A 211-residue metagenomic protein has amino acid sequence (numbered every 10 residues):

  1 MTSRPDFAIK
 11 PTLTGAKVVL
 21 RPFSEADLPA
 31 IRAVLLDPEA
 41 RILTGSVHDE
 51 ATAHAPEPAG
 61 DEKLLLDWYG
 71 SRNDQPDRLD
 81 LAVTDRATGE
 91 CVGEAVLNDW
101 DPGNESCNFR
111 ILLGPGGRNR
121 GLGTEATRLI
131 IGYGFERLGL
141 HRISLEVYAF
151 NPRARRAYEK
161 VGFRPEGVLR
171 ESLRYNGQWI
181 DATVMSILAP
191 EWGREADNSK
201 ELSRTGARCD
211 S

Functional and structural regions predicted by a protein language model:
M1-G116, W179, I187-S211: GNAT-family acyltransferases
F23, L81, Y133-F135, F163: Conserved hydrophobic/aromatic "anchor" residues that stabilize well-ordered secondary structure elements
V83, V92-G93, T124, I143-L145 (+1 more regions): Non-catalytic cap/lid and distal C-terminal segments of serine-dependent acyl enzymes
G89, G121, N151, G177: Conserved G/P- and acidic residue-centered "switch" motifs that form tight phosphate/ATP-binding loops in soluble
L113, N119-E136, P152-K160: Conserved acetyl-CoA-binding loop-helix of GNAT-fold acetyltransferases
E136-E146: Conserved GNAT acetyl-CoA-binding A-motif
S144-V147, R164-V184: Conserved catalytic-core motifs of GNAT/GCN5-like acyltransferases
